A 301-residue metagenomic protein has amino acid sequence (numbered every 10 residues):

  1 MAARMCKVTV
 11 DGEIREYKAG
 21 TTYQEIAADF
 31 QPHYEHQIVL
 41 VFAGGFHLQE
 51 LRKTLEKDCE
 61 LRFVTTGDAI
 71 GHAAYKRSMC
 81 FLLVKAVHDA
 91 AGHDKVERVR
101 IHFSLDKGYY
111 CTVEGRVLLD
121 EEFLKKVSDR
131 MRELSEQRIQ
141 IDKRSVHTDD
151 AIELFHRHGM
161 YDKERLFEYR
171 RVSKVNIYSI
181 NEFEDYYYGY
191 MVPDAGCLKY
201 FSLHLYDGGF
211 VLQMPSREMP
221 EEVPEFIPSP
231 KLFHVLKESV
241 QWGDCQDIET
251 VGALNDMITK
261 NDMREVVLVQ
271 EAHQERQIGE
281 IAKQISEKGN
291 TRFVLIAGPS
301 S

Functional and structural regions predicted by a protein language model:
A2-E13: Eukaryote-biased recognition of intrinsically disordered, low-complexity regulatory segments
D11-T21: Short, contiguous acidic and Ser/Thr-rich linear segments
T21-H33: Short amphipathic, charge-patterned alpha-helical segments
I38-R52: Short acidic beta-strand-loop surface patches of small beta-rich interaction domains
K53-A74, A86, A90, K95-L105 (+1 more regions): Auxiliary tRNA-acceptor-end handling modules of aminoacyl-tRNA synthetases
V294-S301: Glycine-rich phosphate-binding P-loop
